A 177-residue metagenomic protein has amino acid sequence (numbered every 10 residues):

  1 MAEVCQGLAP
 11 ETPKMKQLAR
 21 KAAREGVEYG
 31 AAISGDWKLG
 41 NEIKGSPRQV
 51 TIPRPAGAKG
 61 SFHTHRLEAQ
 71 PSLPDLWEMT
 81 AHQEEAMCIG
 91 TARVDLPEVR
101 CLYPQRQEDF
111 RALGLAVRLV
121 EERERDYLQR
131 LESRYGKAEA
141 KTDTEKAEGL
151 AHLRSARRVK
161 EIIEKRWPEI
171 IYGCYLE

Functional and structural regions predicted by a protein language model:
M1-G57, E132-E177: Glycine-rich short-loop/terminal segments
A31, C88-I89: Residue-level detector of beta-strand face positions
A31, L39, E68, E78 (+4 more regions): Low-complexity, compositionally biased segments
W37-E85, T91-E98, Q105: Short HxH-centered metal-ligating active-site micro-motif
C101-P104, L176: Surface-exposed beta-strand edges and flanking loops
Y103-Q129: Compact, glycine/acidic-enriched structural inserts
